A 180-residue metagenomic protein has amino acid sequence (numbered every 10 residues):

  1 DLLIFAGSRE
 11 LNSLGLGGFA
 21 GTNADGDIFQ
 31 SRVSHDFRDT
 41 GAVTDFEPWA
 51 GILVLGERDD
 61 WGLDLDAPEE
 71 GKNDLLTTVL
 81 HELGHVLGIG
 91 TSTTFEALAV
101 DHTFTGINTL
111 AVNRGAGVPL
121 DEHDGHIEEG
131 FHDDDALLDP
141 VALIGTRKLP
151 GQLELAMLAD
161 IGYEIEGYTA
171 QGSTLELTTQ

Functional and structural regions predicted by a protein language model:
D1-L80, V86-S173: Extracellular zinc-dependent metalloprotease catalytic-domain scaffold
S173-Q180: Short, intrinsically disordered, charge-balanced linker/junction segments flanking boundaries in proteins
